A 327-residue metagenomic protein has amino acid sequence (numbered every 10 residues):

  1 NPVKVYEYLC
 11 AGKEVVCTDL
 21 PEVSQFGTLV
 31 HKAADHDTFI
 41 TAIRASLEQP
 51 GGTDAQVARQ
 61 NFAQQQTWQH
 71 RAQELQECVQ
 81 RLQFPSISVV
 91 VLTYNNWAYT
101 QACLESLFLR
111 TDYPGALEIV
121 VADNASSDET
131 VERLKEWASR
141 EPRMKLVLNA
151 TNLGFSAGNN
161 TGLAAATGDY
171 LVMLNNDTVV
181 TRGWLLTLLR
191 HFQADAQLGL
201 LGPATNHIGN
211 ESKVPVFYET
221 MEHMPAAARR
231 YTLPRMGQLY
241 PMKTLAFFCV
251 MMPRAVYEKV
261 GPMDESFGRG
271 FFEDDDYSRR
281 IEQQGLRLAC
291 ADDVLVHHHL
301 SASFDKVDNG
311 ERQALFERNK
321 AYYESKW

Functional and structural regions predicted by a protein language model:
E7-C17: Short hydrophobic beta-strand element within catalytic cores of glycosyltransferases and related nucleotide-activated
L9-C10, L186-L188, K243-G261, S266-L295 (+1 more regions): A short, conserved alpha-helix in the catalytic core of glycosyltransferases
P50-V79: A charged, aromatic-enriched C-terminal amphipathic alpha-helix characteristic of glycosyltransferases across folds
I87-Y99, C103, R110-T111, A122 (+1 more regions): A conserved hydrophobic helix/loop-capping motif in glycosyltransferases and polysaccharide synthases
F108-T151, T161: Acidic donor-binding segment of Leloir-type glycosyltransferases
S156-A157, A164, H207-I208, S212 (+3 more regions): A recurrent flexible, glycine/aromatic-enriched loop bordering the glycosyltransferase active site that acts as
L171: Short aromatic/hydrophobic "clamp" motif used to bind/position activated sugar donors
T178-F217: Conserved donor NDP-sugar-binding/catalytic core segment of glycosyltransferases
